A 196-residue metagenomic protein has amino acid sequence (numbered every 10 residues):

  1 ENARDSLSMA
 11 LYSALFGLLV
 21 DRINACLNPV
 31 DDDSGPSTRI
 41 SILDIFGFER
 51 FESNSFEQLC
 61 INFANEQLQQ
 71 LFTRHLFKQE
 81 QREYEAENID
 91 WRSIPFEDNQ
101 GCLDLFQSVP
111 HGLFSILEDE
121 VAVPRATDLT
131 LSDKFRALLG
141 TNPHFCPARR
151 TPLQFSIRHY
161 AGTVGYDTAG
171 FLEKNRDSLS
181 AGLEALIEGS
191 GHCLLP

Functional and structural regions predicted by a protein language model:
N2-S6, A10, A14-R39, I116 (+1 more regions): Flexible, glycine/threonine-enriched loop-and-boundary segments that flank and lead into catalytic domains of large
S41, R50-P196: Long, cytosolic, alpha-helical-rich C-terminal regions that act as interaction/scaffolding modules
